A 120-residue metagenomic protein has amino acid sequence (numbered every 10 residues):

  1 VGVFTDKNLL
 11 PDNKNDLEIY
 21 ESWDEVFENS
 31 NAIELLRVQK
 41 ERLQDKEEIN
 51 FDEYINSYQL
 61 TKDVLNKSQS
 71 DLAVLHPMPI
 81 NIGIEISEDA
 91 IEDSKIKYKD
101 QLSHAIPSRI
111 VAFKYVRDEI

Functional and structural regions predicted by a protein language model:
V1-I120: Structural/interface elements that position substrates and couple domains in central-metabolism enzymes
